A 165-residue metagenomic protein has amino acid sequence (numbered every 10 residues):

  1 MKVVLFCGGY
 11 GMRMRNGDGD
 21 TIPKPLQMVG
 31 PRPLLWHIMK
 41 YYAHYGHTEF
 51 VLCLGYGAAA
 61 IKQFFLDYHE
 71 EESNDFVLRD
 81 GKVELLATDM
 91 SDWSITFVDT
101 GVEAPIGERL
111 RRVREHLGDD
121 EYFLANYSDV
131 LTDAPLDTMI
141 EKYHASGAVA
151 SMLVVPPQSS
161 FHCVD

Functional and structural regions predicted by a protein language model:
M1-Q63, D67: N-terminal glycine-rich phosphate-binding loop and ensuing alpha1 helix
K62-V164: Conserved beta-loop-beta/alpha segment of the NTase-like Rossmann-fold superfamily that binds/positions NTPs
